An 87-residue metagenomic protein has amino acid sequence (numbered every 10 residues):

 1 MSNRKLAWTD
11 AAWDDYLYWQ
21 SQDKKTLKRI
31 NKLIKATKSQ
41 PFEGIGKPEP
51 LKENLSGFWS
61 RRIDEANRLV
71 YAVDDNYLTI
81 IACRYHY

Functional and structural regions predicted by a protein language model:
M1-K5, A11-K28, I45, L51-K52 (+2 more regions): Enriched for short, Lys/Arg-rich terminal
D15, L33-A36, N54: Residues that form generic nucleotide/phosphate-binding pockets
L27-Q40, I45: Compact soluble domain cores
